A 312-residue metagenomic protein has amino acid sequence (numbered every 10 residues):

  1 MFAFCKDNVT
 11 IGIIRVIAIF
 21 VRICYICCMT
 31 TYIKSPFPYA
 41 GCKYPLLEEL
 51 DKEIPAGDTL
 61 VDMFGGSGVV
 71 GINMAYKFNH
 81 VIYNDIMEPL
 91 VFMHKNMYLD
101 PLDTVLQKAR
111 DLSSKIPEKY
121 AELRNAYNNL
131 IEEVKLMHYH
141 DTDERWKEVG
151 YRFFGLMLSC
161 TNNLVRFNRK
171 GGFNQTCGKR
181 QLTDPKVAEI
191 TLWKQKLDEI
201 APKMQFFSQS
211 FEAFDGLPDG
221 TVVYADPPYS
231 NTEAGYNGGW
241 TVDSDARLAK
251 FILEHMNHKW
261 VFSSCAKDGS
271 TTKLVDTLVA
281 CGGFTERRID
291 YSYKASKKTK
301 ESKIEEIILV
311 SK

Functional and structural regions predicted by a protein language model:
I14-Y44, L102-Y224, P228-A234: SAM-dependent nucleic-acid methyltransferase catalytic core
C42-A56: Conserved alpha-helix/loop element of class I SAM-dependent methyltransferases that forms part of the SAM/SAH-binding
Y44, S67-V70, M87-L90, S159-N162 (+4 more regions): Short, solvent-exposed loop/turn segments at secondary-structure junctions
T59-N125: SAM cofactor-binding core of SAM-dependent methyltransferases, primarily the Rossmann-like beta-alpha-beta module
N79, D198-M204, G282-F284: A short helix-to-beta-strand connector/capping loop
T241-K312: Long, positively charged, glycine-interspersed low-complexity recognition regions
